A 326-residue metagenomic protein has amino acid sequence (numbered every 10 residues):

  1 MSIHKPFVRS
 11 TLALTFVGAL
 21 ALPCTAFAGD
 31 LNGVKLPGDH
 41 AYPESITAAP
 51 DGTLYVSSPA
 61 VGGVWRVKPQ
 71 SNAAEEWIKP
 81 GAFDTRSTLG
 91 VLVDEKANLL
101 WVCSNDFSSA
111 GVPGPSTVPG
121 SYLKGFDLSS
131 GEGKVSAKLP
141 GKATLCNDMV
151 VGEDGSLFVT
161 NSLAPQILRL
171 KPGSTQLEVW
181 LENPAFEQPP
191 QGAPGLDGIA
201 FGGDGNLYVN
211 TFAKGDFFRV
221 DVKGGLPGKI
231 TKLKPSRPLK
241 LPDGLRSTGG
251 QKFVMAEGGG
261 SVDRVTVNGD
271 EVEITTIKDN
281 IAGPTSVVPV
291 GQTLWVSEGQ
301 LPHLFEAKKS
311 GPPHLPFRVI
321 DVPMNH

Functional and structural regions predicted by a protein language model:
S2-T15: Bacterial N-terminal signal peptides that target proteins for export
D30-L36, A73-G81, E132-L139, E178-P190 (+2 more regions): A short beta-strand motif characteristic of beta-propeller blades
P37-T53, P59, A82-S108, L139-L157 (+3 more regions): Beta-rich, blade/repeat-based domains predominating in secreted/periplasmic proteins but also intracellular
Y55-A60, D94, L100-V118, L157-L163 (+3 more regions): Conserved beta-strand positions in repeat-built beta-propeller and related beta-rich domains
G62-W65, S108-G111, L123, P165-L168 (+4 more regions): Structural signal for beta-propeller blades
K68-N72, D127-E132, K171-T175, D221-L226 (+2 more regions): Short loop/turn segments that connect beta-strands within beta-propeller blades
G114-S156: Asp-box/WD-like beta-propeller blade repeats and closely related beta-sheet repeat scaffolds
V118-S129, G311-N325: Beta-propeller blade signature
